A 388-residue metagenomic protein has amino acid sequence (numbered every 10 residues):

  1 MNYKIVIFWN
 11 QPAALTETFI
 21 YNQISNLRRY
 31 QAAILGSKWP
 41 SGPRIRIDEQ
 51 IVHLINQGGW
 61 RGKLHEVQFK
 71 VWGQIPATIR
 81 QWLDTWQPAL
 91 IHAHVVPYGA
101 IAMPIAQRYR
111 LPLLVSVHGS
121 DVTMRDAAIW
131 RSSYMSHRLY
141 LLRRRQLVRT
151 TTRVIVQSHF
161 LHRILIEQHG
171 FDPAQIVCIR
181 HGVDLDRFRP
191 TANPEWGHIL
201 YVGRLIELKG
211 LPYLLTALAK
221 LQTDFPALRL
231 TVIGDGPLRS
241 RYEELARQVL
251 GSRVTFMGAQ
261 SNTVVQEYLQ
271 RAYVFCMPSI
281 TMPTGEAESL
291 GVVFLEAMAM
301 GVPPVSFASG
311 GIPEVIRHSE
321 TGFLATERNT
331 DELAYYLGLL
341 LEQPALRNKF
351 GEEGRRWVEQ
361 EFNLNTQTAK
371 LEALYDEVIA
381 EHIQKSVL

Functional and structural regions predicted by a protein language model:
V6, I155, A192-A219, T231: Conserved donor-binding/catalytic core segment of Leloir-type glycosyltransferases
K38, F160, G182: Carbohydrate-associated surface elements
W72-I75, P112-L114, V122-Q146, L185: Nucleotide-sugar donor phosphate/pyrophosphate-binding loop at the beta->alpha transition of glycosyltransferases
T78-W82, P104, R108, S120-D121 (+1 more regions): Membrane-proximal helix-turn-helix segments that form the acceptor-binding/catalytic region of lipid-linked
A93-Y98: Short His-centered aromatic/hydrophobic patch
E243-T263: Nucleotide-activated donor-binding/catalytic signature segment of Leloir-type glycosyltransferases, i.e., the conserved
Q270-G285, V302: Acidic donor-binding loop of glycosyltransferase active sites
V315-S319, F323-T330, L339-A345: Conserved acidic donor-binding segment of nucleotide-sugar-dependent glycosyltransferases
